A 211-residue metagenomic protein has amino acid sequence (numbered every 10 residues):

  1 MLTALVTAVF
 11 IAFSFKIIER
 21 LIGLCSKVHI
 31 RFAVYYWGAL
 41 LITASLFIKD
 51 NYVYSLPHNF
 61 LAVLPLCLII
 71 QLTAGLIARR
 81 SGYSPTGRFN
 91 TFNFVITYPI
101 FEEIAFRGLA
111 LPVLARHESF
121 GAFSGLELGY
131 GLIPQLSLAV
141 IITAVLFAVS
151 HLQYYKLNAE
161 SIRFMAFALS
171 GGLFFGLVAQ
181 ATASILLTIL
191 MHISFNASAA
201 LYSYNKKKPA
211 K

Functional and structural regions predicted by a protein language model:
M1-S55, Q71-G75, G125, Y130 (+3 more regions): N-terminal, membrane-interfacial amphipathic/helix-forming hydrophobic leader that caps and precedes the first
A4-L5, F60-L64, L136-A139, L169: Alpha-helical transmembrane segments
I22-F32, A44-A105, L109-Q135, P209: Juxtamembrane helix-loop-helix connectors linking adjacent transmembrane helices in multi-pass membrane enzymes
R88-K211: Transmembrane helix-loop-helix hairpins at the membrane interface of multi-pass integral membrane proteins
